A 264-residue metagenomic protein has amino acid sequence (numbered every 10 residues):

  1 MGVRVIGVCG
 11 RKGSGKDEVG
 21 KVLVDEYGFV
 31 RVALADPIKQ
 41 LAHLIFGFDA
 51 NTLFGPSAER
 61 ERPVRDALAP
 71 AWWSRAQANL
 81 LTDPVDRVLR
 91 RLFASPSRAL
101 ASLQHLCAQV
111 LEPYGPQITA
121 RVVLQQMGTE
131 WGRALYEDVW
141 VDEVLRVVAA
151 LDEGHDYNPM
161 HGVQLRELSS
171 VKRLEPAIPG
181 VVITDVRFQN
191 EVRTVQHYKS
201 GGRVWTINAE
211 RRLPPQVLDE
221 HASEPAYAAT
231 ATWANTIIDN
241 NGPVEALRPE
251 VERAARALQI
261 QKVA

Functional and structural regions predicted by a protein language model:
G2-I6: Extreme N-terminal starter segment of soluble prokaryotic enzymes
V8, I183: Hydrophobic anchor at the beta1->P-loop junction of P-loop NTPases
C9-K12, D138, E143, Q189-A264: Small-molecule kinase domains that catalyze NTP-dependent phosphoryl transfer to phosphate-bearing small molecules
D17: Walker A/P-loop
V24-V32: Post-Walker A helix-loop "phosphate-sensing" segment adjacent to the P-loop in P-loop NTPases
D36-P179: ATP-dependent small-molecule kinase phosphotransfer cores that center on conserved nucleotide phosphate-binding segments
D185-R187: Catalytic beta/alpha-barrel core
